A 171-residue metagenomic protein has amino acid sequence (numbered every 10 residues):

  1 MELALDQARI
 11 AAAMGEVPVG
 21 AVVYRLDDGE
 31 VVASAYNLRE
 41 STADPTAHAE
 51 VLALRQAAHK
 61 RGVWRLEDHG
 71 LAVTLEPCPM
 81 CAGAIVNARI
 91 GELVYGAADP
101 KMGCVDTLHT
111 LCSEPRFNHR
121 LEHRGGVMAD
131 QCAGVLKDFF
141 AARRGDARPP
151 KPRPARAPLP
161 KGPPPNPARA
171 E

Functional and structural regions predicted by a protein language model:
M1-A11, A84-E171: Zinc-dependent deaminase
G15-V19, E67: Short, basic and Ser/Thr-rich N-terminal targeting/leader segments
V19-R25: Short beta-strand scaffold segments in enzyme catalytic cores
D28-G29: Glycine-biased flexible loop/turn sites that connect beta-strands or occur in inter-domain linkers
V32-A33: A structural microfeature
S41-L52: A short, polar/charged loop-to-alpha-helix boundary motif
V63-E76: Immediate flanking context of iron-sulfur cluster ligation sites
L75-A82, N87: Conserved redox-active cysteine motifs that mediate thiol-disulfide chemistry, especially di-cysteine Cys-X(1-2)-Cys
